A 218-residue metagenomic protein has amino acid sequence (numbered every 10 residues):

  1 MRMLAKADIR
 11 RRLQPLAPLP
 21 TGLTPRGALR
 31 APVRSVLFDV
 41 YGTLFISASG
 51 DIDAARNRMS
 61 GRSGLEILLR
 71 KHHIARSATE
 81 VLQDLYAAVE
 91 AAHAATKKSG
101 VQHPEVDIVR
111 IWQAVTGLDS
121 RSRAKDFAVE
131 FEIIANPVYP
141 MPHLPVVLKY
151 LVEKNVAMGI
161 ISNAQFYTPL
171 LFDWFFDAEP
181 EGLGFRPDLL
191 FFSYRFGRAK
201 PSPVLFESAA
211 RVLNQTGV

Functional and structural regions predicted by a protein language model:
R2-I9, Q14-P15, P20-Q83: Active-site neighborhood of HAD-like aspartate-dependent phosphohydrolases
R30-A31, R121-R123, L151-E153, E181-P187 (+1 more regions): Short helix-terminating capping/connector loops at secondary-structure junctions
A48-S60, K98-Q102, P169-D177: Short, flexible/disordered intra-domain loops and linkers
S63-V129: A metal-dependent, Asp-based hydrolase signature
G64, H143, L205: Charged catalytic carboxylate motif
E66-R70, P145-K149, E153, R211: Surface-exposed alpha-helical segments enriched in charged/polar residues
V101-R110, L118-R121, E132-I160, T168: Short, acidic loop-to-helix structural element flanking the phosphoryl-transfer center in phosphate-processing enzymes
Y139, G159-I161, Q165-V218: Substrate-recognition "cap/lid" segment bordering the active-site pocket of phosphatases
